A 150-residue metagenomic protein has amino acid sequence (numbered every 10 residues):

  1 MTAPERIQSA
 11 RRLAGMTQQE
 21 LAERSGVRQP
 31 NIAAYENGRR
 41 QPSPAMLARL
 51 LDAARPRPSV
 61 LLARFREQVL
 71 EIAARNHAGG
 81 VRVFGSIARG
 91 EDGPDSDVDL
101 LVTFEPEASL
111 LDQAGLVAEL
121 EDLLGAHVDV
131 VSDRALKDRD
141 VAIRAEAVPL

Functional and structural regions predicted by a protein language model:
M1-G80, A88-G93, E105-L150: Catalytic core of pol beta-like nucleotidyltransferases
V83: Conserved histidines in hydrophobic membrane contexts and catalytic metal-binding motifs
S96-V98: Change "...and in nucleic-acid phosphodiester-cleaving endonucleases..." to "...and in nucleic-acid processing enzymes
L100-T103: Amphipathic, hydrophobic secondary-structure cores in small proteins
